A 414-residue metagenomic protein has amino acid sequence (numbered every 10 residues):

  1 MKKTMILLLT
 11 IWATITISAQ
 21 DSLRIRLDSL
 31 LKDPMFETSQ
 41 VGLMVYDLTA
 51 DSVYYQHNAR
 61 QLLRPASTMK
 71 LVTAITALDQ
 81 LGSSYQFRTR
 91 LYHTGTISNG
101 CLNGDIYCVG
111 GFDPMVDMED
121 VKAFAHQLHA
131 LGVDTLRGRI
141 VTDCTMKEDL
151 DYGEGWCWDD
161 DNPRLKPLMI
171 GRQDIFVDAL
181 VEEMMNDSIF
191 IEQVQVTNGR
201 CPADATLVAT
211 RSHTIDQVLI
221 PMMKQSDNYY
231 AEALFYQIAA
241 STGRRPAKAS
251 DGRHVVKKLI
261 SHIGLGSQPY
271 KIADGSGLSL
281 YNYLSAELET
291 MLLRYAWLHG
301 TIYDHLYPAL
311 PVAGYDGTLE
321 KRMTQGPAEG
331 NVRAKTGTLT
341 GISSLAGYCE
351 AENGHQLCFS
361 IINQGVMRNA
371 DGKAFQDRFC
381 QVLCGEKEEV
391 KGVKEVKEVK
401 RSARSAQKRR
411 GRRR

Functional and structural regions predicted by a protein language model:
M1-S22, R414: Bacterial Sec-dependent N-terminal signal peptides
A19-T49, V53-L62, H126-G132: Beta-lactamase-like hydrolase cores
T38-Q40, N58-R60, A66-M69, S84-Q86 (+8 more regions): Extracytoplasmic
G42-Y46, Y54-Q56, D105-V109, R139-D143 (+4 more regions): Soluble periplasmic/extracytoplasmic beta-strand elements of cell-envelope proteins
D51, P65-S83, I140, A179-E183 (+2 more regions): Active-site SXXK
T89-G95, C101-M184, H213-V255, L284: Active-site-adjacent helix/loop patches that line small-molecule binding or acyl-intermediate pockets
D174-Y307: A small/polar active-site loop signature that marks catalytic segments
K271-D274, L278-R414: C-terminal soluble interaction/assembly domains
